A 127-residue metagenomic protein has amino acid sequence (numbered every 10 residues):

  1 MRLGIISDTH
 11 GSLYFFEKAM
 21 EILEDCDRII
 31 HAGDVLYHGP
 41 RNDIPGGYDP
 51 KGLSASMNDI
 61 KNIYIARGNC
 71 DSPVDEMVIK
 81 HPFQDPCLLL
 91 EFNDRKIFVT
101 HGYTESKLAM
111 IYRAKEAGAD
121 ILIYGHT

Functional and structural regions predicted by a protein language model:
R2-F92: Core catalytic region of metal-dependent phosphoesterases/phosphodiesterases, especially metallo-beta-lactamase-like
H10-S12, N69, H101, I121-H126: Histidine-centered divalent metal-coordination motifs
R28, R95-I97, D120-I121: Short, Asp-centered acidic motifs that coordinate Mg2+ and/or phosphate in catalytic or ligand-binding sites
G39-P40, I97-T100: Short, charged, surface-exposed secondary-structure boundary motifs
F92, H101-G102: Residue-level recognition of conserved beta-strand positions in structured domain cores
Y103-T127: Conserved beta-sheet core of the metallophosphoesterase superfamily
